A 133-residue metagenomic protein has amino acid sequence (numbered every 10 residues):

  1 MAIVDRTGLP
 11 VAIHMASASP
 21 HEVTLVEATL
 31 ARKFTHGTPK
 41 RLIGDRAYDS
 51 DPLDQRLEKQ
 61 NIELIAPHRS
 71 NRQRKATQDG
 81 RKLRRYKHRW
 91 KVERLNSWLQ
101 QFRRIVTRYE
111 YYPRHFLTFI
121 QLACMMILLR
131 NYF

Functional and structural regions predicted by a protein language model:
M1, S97, L117-Q121: Conserved, well-structured core segments
M1-G37: Electropositive, glycine- and tryptophan-enriched low-complexity nucleic-acid-binding patches
S19, L30, G37-L42, R46-Y111: Helix-centered, glycine/charged polyanion-binding patches within enzymatic domains that contact phosphate-containing
L25, K91, T118-Q121: Catalytic-loop motifs flanking and including active-site residues across diverse enzymes
Y112-F116: Membrane-interface transmembrane-helix boundary segments in multi-pass integral membrane proteins
F119-F133: Charged phosphate-binding loop/patch that engages nucleotide di/tri-phosphates or the phosphate backbone of nucleic
